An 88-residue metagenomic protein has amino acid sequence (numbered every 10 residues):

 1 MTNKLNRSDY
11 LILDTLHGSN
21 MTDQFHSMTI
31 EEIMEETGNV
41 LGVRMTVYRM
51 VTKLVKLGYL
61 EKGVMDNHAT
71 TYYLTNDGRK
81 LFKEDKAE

Functional and structural regions predicted by a protein language model:
M1-Q24: Short alpha-helical segments that sit at the start of domains
T2, E36, A87-E88: Long, compositionally biased intrinsically disordered regions
S8, H26-T29, V47-M50, T70 (+1 more regions): Short, conserved alpha-helical segments within structured domains
T22-E36: Short acidic, hydrophobic short linear motifs in intrinsically disordered regions
V40-K56, A69: Short amphipathic alpha-helical interaction segments
V55-M65: A short, conserved structural fragment
M65-K86: Short, cationic-aromatic polyanion-contact patches
